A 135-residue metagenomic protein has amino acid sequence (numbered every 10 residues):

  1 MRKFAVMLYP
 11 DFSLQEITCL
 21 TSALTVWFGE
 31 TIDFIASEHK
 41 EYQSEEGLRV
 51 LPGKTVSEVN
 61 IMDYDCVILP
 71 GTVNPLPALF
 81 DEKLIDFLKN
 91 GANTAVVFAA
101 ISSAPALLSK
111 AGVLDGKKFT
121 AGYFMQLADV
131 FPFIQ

Functional and structural regions predicted by a protein language model:
R2-L14, T18, S22, V26-E38 (+2 more regions): Active-site-adjacent pocket-lining segments in enzyme domains
E46-K54: Short gly/ser/thr-rich secondary-structure transition/capping motifs
